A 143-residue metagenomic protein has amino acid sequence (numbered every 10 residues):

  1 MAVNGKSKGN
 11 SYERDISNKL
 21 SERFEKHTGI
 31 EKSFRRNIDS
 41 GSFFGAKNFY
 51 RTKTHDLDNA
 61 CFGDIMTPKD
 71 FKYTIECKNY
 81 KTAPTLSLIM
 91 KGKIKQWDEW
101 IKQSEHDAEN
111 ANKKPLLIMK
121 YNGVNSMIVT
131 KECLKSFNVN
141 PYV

Functional and structural regions predicted by a protein language model:
M1-V143: Catalytic phosphate/metal-binding cores of nucleic-acid and nucleotide-processing enzymes, i.e., regions that mediate
